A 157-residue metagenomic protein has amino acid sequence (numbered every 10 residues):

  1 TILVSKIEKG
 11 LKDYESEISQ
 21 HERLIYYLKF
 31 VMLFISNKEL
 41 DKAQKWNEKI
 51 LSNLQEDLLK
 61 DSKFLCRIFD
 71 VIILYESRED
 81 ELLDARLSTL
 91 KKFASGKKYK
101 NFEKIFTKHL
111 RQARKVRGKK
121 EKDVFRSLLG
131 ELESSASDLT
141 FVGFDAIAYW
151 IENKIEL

Functional and structural regions predicted by a protein language model:
T1, Y14-L28, L54-R67, K97-F106 (+1 more regions): Alpha-solenoid helical repeat architecture
T1-V4, L40, D80: TPR-repeat structural position
V4-S5, Q44, D84, K122: Conserved positions within tetratricopeptide repeat
S5-S16, K45-E56, S88-K98, E133: Amphipathic alpha-helical segments of tetratricopeptide repeats
I7-S19, A146-L157: Short N-terminal helix-initiation segments at or just after the protein's N-terminus
E22, L28-S36, L65-E76, H109: "A position-specific structural signal for the A-helix of alpha-solenoid helical repeats
Y27-L33, L40-N53, D84-R86: Eukaryotic scaffolding regions of large macromolecular assemblies
R67, E79-L157: C-terminal non-catalytic interaction modules
